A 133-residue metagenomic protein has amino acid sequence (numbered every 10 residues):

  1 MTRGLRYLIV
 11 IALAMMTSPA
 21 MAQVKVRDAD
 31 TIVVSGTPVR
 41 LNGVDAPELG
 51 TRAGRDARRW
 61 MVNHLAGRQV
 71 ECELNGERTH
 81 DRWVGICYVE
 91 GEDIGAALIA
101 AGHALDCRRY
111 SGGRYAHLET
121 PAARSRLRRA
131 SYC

Functional and structural regions predicted by a protein language model:
T2-Y7, S18-C133: Small beta-barrel nucleic-acid-binding modules, primarily SNase/OB-fold domains and secondarily Tudor-like barrels
A12-T17: Hydrophobic core
